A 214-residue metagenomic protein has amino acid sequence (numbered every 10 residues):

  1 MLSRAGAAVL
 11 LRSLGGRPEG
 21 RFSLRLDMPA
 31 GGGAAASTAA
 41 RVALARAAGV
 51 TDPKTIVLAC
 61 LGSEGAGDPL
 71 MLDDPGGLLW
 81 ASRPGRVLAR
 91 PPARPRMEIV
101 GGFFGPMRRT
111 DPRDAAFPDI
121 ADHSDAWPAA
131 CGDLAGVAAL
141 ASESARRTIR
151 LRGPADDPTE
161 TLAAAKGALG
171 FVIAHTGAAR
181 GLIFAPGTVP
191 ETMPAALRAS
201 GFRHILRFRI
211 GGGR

Functional and structural regions predicted by a protein language model:
M1-G32, S200, L206-R214: ATP-binding N-lobe of GHMP and related small-molecule kinases
L2-A5, A35-A39, G132, T188: Conserved active-site and cofactor/substrate-binding residues in soluble primary-metabolism enzymes
F22-R25, A39-G49, T161-G167: Long, contiguous secondary-structure blocks with strong helical propensity
R25, A141, I173-T176: Short beta-strands and strand-loop turn motifs
G32-T55, C60: DPxDG-like acidic metal-binding loop motif
K54-F171, I183-R214: ATP-dependent small-molecule kinase catalytic core of the GHMP/sugar-kinase superfamily and closely related
T176-I183: N-terminal pre-core extensions flanking Radical SAM catalytic domains
